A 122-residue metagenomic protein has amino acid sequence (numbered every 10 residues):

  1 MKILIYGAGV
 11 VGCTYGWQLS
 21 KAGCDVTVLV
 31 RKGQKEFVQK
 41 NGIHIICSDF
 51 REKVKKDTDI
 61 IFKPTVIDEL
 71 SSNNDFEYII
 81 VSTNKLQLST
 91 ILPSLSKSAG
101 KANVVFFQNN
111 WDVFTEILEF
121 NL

Functional and structural regions predicted by a protein language model:
M1-E52: NAD(P)+-binding Rossmann beta1-loop-alpha1 motif at the extreme N-terminus of oxidoreductases
K56-L122: Rossmann-like NAD(P)(H) cofactor-binding subdomain of soluble oxidoreductases
